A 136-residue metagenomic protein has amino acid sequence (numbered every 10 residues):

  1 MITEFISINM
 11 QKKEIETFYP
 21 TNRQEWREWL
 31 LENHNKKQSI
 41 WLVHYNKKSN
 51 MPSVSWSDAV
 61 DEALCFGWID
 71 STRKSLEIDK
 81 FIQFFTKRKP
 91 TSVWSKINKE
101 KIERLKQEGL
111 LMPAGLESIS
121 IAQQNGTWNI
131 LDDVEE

Functional and structural regions predicted by a protein language model:
I2-E136: Charge-dense, helix-prone N-terminal extensions
